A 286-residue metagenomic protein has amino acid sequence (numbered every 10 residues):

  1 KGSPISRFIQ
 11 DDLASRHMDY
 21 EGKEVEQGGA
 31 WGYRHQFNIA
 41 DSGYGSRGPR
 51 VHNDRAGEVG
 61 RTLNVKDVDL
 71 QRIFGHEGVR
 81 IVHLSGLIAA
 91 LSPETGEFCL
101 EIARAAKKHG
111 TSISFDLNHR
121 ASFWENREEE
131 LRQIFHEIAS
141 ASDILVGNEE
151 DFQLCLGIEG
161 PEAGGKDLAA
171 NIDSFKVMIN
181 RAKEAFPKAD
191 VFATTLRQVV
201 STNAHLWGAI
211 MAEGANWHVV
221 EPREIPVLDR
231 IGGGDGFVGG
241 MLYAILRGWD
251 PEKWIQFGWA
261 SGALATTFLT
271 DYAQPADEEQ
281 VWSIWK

Functional and structural regions predicted by a protein language model:
K1-G86, V281-K286: Conserved N-terminal subdomain of the carbohydrate kinase-like
A14, L100, R104-K108, A139 (+1 more regions): Anion (oxyanion) recognition and catalysis
Y20, I113-F115, V146: Hydrophobic beta-strand scaffold residues
A56, L87, N118-S122, E150 (+1 more regions): Active-site beta-loop-alpha junctions enriched in small/polar residues
V68, G96-E101, R127-H136: Charged helix-capping and loop-helix junction motifs
K107-S112, F186-D190: A short helix->loop->beta-strand "cap" motif at the edges of active sites that frequently abuts
F123-A215: Conserved phosphate/ATP/ADP-binding segment of small-molecule kinases
T202, H218-K286: Conserved post-catalytic alpha-helical subdomain immediately downstream of the catalytic base and nucleotide-binding
